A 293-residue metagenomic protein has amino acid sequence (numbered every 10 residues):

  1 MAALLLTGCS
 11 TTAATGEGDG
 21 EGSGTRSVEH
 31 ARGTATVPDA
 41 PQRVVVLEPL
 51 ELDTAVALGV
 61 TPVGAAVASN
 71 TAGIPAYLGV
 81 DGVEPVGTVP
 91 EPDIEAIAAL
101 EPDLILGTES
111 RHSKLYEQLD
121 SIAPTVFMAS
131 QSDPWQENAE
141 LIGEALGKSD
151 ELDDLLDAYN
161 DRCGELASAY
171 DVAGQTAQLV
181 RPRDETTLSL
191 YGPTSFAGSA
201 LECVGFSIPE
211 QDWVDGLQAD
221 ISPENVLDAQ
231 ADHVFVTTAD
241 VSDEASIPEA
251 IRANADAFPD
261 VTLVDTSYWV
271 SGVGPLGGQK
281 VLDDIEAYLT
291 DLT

Functional and structural regions predicted by a protein language model:
L4-G8: C-terminal motif of bacterial Sec signal peptides marking the signal peptidase cleavage site
S10-A13: Bacterial signal peptide processing site
H30-R32, V86-E95, V214-P223: Short helix-initiation/N-cap motifs at beta->coil->alpha
R43-A55, D153-S207: Basic- and aromatic-lined ligand-binding clefts that recognize polyanionic substrates
R43-A96: A short, structured surface patch at a secondary-structure boundary
A99-L106, P124, V226, Q230-D232: Proline-aspartate-enriched helix->loop->beta-strand connector
K114-D184, G278-T293: Extracytoplasmic substrate-binding proteins
A229-T293: Structured C-terminal subdomain patch of bacterial secreted/periplasmic proteins
